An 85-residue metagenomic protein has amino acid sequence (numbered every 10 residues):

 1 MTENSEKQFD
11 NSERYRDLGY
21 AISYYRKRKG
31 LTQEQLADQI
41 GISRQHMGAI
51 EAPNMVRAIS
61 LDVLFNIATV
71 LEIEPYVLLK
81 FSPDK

Functional and structural regions predicted by a protein language model:
M1-E6, T69, V77-K85: Short, charged recognition helix plus adjacent turn of helix-turn-helix-like nucleic-acid-binding domains
T2-R28: A short, Lys/Arg-rich alpha-helix, primarily the initiator
I22, L36-A37, M47-I50, L78: Conserved hydrophobic/aromatic packing and binding residues within compact polymer-binding modules
S23, E34, F65: Residues within the helices of the helix-turn-helix
K27, D38, T69: Alpha-helical residues within the helix-turn-helix
G41-R57: Recognition helix of helix-turn-helix/homeodomain-like DNA-binding domains that insert into the DNA major groove
N54-T69: Short, basic-rich loop-to-helix N-cap that marks the start of a DNA-contacting helix
